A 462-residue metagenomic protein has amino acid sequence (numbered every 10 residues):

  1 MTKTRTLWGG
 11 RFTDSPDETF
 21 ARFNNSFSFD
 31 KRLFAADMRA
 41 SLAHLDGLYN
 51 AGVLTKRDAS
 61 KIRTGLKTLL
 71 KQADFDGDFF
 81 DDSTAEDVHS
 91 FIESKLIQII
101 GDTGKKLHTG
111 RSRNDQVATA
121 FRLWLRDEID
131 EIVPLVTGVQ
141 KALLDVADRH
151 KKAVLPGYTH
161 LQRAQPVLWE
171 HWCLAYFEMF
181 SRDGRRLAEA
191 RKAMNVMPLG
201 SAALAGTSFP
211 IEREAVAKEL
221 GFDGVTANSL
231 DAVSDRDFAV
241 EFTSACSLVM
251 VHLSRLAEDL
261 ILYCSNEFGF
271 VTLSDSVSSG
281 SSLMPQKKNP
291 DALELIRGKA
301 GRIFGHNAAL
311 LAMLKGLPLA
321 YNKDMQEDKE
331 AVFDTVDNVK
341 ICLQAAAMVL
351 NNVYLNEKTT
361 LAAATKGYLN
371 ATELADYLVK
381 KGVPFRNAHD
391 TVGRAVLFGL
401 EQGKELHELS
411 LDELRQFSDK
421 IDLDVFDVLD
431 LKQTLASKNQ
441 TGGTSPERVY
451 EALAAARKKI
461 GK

Functional and structural regions predicted by a protein language model:
T2-A40, D102-T103, M284-K462: Glycine-rich cofactor/substrate-binding loops
T2-G206, I211-A217, S276-G280, L295 (+2 more regions): A helix-coil-helix interface module used to build multimeric assemblies and to scaffold catalytic/cofactor sites
S41, H89, E93, A239-F242 (+2 more regions): Short runs of predominantly hydrophobic/aromatic residues within well-ordered alpha helices that form helix-helix
H44, L48, G65-Q72, K95 (+17 more regions): Generic, well-ordered alpha-helical scaffold segments in large soluble proteins
H44-L54, W124, H171, V240-L248 (+1 more regions): Short, well-ordered beta-strand elements within core beta-sheets of diverse protein domains
V53-L54, G269, P384, E405: Conserved hydrophobic residue
R122, R126-I129, V133-P134, D148 (+4 more regions): Charged, flexible cofactor/metal-binding loops and thiol motifs
